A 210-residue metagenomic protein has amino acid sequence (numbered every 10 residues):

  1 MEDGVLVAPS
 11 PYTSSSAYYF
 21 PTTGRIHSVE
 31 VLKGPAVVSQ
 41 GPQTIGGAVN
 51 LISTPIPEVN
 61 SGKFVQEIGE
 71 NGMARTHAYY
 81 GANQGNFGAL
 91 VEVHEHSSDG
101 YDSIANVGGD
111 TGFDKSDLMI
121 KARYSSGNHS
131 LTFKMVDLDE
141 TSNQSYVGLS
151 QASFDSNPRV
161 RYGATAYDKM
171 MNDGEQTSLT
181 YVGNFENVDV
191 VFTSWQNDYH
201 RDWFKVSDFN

Functional and structural regions predicted by a protein language model:
V5-K33: Short acidic/polar hinge/loop motifs at secondary-structure boundaries that mediate gating or recognition
V7-P9, P35-S39, S98: Short beta-strands and strand-coil junctions in structured, solvent-facing domains, enriched
P11-Y12, V31-L32, N60-K63, Y101-N106 (+3 more regions): Extracytoplasmic loops and strand-loop junctions of Gram-negative outer membrane beta-barrel proteins
S16, A36, Q40, V65-E67 (+2 more regions): Outer-membrane beta-barrel domain signature
V29-V31, V49, V91: Non-catalytic regulatory/gating segments with a bias toward low-complexity or hydrophobic composition
S61, I68-S97, N106-S145, K169-N184: Transmembrane beta-barrel wall of Gram-negative outer-membrane proteins
D102-G108, Q144-A152, S194, D202-F209: Outer-membrane beta-barrel translocator domains and adjoining extracellular loop/strand segments of Gram-negative
D173-T177, V182-N210: Replace "related TpsB outer-membrane translocases also match" with "some related outer-membrane beta-barrels such as
